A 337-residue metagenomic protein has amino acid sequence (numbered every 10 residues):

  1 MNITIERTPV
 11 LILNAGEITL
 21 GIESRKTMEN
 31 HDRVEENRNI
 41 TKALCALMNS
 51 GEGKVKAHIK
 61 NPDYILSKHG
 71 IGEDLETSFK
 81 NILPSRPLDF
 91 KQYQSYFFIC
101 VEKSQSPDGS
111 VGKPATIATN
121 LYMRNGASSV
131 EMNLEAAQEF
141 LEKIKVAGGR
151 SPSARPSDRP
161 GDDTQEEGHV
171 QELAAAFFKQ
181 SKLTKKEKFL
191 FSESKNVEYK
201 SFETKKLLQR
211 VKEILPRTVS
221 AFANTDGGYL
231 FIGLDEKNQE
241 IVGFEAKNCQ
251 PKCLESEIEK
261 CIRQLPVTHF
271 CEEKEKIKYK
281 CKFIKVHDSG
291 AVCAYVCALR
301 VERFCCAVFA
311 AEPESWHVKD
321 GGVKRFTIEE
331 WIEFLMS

Functional and structural regions predicted by a protein language model:
M1-S337: Conserved N-terminal catalytic/coupling substructures associated with nucleotide/phosphate chemistry
